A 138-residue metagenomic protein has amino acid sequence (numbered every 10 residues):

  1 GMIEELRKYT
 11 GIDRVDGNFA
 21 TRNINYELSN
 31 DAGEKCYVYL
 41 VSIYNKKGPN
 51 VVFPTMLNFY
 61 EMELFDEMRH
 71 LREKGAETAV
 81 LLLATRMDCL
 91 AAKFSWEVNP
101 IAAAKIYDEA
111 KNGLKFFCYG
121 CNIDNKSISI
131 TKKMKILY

Functional and structural regions predicted by a protein language model:
G1, V51-V52, D88-L90: N-terminal start-of-chain detector that recognizes signal peptides and the immediate post-cleavage beginning
G1-G17: Acidic-basic catalytic patches of nuclease active cores, encompassing PD-(D/E)XK and other metal-cofactor nuclease
M2-E5, I43-K47, L81-T85: Generic detector of short, locally flexible boundary/turn motifs and exposed helical patches
D16-Y26, N58: Charge/polar-rich, low-complexity and marginally structured segments
I24-T55, E67-M68: Conserved catalytic cores of phosphodiester-cleaving nucleases, focusing on short active-site segments
L57, E63-D66, R72, A76-A79 (+1 more regions): Non-catalytic C-terminal interaction segments of nucleic acid-processing enzymes
